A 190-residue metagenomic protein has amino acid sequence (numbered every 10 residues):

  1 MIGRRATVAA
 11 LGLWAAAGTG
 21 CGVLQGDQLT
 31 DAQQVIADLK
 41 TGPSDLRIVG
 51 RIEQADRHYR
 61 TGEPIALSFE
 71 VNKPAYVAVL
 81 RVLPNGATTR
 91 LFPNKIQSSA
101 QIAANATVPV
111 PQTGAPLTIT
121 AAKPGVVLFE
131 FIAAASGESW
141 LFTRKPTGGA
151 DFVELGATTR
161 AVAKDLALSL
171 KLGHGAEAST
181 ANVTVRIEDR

Functional and structural regions predicted by a protein language model:
R4-G12: N-terminal export leaders
G12-G20: Hydrophobic h-region of N-terminal signal peptides that target proteins for export in Gram-negative bacteria
C21-R190: Secretory-pathway glycoprotein ectodomains that are cysteine- and/or Ser/Thr/Pro-rich
